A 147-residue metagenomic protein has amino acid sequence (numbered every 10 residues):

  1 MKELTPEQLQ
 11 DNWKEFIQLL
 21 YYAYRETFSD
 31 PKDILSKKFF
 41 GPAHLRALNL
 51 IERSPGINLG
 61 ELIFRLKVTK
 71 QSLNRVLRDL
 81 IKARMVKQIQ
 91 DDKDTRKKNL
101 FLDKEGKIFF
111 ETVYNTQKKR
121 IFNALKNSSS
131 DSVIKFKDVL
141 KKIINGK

Functional and structural regions predicted by a protein language model:
M1-K38, M85: N-terminal leader segment of winged-helix/HTH proteins
M1-L9, S130-K147: C-terminal regulatory/oligomerization modules of transcriptional regulators
E7, D11, K38, P42 (+6 more regions): Residues at secondary-structure transition points
Y21, N49-R53, Y114: Short, locally clustered residues in the helix-turn-helix/winged-helix DNA-binding domain
Y24, F110, I144-K147: A structural signal for well-ordered alpha-helices, especially hydrophobic packing surfaces of coiled-coils
F28, R78-K137: Charged, amphipathic alpha-helical coiled-coil/dimerization segments
S29-T69: N-terminal helix-turn-helix DNA-binding core of bacterial DNA-binding proteins
